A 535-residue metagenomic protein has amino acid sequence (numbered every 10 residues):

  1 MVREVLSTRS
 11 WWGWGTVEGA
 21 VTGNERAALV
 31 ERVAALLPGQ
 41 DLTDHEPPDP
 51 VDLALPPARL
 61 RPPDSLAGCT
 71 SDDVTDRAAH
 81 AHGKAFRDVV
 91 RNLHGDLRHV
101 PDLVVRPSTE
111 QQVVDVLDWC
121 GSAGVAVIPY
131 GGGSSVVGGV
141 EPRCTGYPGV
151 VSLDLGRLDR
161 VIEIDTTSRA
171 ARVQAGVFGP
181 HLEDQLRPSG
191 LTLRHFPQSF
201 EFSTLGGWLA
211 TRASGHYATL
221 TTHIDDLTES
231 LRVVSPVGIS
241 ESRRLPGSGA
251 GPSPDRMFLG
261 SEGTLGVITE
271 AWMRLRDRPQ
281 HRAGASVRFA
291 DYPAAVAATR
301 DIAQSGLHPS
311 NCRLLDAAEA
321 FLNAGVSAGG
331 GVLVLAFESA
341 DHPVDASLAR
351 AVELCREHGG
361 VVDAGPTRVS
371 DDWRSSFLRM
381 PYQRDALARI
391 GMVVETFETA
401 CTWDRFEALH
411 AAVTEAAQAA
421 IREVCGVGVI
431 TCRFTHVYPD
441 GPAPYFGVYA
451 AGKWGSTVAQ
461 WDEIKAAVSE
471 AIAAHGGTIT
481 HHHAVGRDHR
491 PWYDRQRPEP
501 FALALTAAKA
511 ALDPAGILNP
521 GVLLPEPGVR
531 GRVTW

Functional and structural regions predicted by a protein language model:
M1-D118, V136-R169, A317-V326, V369-E395 (+3 more regions): N-terminal flexible segment immediately upstream of the FAD-binding catalytic core in FAD-dependent oxidoreductases
L29, D44-E46, G68-N92, D277 (+3 more regions): C-terminal substrate-recognition/cap domain of FAD-linked oxidoreductases
T70, A473-A484, A508-G521: Alpha-helix capping/hinge segments and adjacent helical runs
D102-V104, G146-S152, A170, M392-T399 (+2 more regions): Glycine-rich tight-turn/loop motif centered on a GG-T
C120, G263, D513: Conserved, mostly hydrophobic/aromatic
D159-R313, I517-L518, R530-W535: FAD-binding subdomain of flavoenzyme oxidoreductases
D488-W535: Activity-critical C-terminal alpha-helical subdomain
